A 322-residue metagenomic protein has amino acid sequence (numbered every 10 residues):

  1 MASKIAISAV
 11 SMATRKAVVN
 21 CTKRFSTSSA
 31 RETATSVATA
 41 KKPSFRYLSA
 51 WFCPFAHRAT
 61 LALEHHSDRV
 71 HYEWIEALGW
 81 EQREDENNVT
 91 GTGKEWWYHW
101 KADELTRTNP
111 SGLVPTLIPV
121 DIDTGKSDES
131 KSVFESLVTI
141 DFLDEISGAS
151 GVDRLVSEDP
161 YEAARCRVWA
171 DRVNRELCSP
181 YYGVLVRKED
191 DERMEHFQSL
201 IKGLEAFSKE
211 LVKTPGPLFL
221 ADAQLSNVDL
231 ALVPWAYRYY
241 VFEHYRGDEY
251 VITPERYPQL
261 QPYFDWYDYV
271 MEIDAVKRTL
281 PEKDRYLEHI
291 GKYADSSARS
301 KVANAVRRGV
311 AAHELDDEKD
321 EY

Functional and structural regions predicted by a protein language model:
I5-V10, V18-L220, S297, A303-Y322: GST-like domain detector, emphasizing the conserved glutathione-binding G-site in the N-terminal thioredoxin-like
E76-G79, S157-D159, E195-Q198, H244-D265: Short alpha-helical "patches" and their helix-cap loops
G79-E81, A221, K283-H289: Short amphipathic alpha-helical segments embedded in low-complexity Lys/Glu-rich regions
A149-D153, P217, Y240-G247, A275-L280: Substrate-binding/catalytic groove segments of enzymes that remodel or degrade extracellular structural polymers
L220-G247, R256-F264, V270: GST superfamily/GST-like fold recognition
P258-Y293: A contiguous, mid-protein "functional segment" used to position or interact with cofactors/ions or partner subunits
